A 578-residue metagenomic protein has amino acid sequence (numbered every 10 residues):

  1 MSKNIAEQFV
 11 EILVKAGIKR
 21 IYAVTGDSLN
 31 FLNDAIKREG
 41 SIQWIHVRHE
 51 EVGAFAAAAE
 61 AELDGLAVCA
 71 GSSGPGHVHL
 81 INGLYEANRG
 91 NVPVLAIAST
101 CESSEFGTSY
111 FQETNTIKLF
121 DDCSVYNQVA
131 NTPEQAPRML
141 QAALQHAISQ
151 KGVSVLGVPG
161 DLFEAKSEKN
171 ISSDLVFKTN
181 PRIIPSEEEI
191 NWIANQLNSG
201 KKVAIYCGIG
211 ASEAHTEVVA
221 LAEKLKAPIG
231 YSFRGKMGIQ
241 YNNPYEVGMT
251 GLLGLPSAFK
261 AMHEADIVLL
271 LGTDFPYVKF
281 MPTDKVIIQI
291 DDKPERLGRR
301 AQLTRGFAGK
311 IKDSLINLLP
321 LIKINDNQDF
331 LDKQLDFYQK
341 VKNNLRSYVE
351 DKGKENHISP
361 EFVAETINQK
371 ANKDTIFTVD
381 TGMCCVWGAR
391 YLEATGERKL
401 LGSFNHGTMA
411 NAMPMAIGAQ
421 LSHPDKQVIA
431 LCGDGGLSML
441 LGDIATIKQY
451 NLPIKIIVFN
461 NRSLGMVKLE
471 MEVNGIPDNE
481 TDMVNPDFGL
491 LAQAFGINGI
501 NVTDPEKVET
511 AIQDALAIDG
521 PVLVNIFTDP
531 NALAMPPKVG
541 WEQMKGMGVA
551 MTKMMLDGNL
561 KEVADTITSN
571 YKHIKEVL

Functional and structural regions predicted by a protein language model:
M1-D326, T366, K370-K373, P453-I456 (+3 more regions): N-terminal alpha/beta PP-like core and its mobile active-site loop of ThDP/TPP-dependent enzymes
M1-N4, E134, G157, K169-N170 (+4 more regions): Phosphate/pyrophosphate-binding active-site segments
K3, H215, F259, G309-K312 (+5 more regions): Conserved structured core elements
A6-V14, V24-D27, L32-E39, Q339-P414 (+1 more regions): Active-site diphosphate/adenylate-binding microenvironment
V24-G26, I45-F55, C69-G76, N131-T132 (+5 more regions): Active-site nucleophile and cofactor-binding loops and adjacent substrate-binding regions of central metabolic enzymes
E51, L162, D292, V379-T381 (+3 more regions): Generic detector of well-ordered alpha-helical packing
I97, E105-Q112, G298-R300, G306-A308 (+3 more regions): Thiamine diphosphate
A222, M262, P360, L440 (+1 more regions): Active-site-proximal structural scaffolding
